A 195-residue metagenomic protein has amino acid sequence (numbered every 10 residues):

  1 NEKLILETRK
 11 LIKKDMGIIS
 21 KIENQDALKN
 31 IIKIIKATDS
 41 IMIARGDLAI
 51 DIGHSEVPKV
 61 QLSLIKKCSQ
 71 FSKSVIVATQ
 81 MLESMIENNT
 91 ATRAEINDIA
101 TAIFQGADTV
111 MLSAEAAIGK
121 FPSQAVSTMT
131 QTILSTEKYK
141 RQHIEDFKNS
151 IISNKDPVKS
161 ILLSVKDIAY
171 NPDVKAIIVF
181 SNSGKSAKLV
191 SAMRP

Functional and structural regions predicted by a protein language model:
N1-P195: Non-catalytic helical/linker scaffolds that mediate oligomerization, partner binding, and domain coupling around large
